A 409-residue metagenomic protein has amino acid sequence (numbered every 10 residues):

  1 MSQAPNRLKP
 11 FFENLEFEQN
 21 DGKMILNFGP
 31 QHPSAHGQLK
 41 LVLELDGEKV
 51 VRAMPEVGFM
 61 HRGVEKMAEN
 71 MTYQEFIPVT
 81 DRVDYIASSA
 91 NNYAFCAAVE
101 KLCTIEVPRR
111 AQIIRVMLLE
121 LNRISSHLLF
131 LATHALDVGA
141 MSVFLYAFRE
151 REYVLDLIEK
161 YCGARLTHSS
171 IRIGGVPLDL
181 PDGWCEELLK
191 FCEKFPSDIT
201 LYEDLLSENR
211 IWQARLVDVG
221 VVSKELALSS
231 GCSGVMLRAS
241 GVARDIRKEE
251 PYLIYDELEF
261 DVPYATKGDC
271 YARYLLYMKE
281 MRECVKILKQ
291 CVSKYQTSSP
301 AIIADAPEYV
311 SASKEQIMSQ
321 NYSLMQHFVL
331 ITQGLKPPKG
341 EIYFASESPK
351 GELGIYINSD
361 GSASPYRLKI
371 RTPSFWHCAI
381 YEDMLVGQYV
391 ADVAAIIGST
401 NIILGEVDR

Functional and structural regions predicted by a protein language model:
M1-R409: Metal/cofactor-centered catalytic core regions of large enzymes
